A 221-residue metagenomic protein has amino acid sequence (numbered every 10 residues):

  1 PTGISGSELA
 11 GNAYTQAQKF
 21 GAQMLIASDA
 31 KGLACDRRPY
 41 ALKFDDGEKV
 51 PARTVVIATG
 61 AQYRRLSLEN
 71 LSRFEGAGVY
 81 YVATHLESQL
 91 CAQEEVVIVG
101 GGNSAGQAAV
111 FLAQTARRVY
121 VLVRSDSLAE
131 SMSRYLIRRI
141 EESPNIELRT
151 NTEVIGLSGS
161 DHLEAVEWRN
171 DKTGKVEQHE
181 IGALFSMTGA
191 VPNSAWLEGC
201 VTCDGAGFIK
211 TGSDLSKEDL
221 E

Functional and structural regions predicted by a protein language model:
P1, F74-E75, V97-I98, L136-E141 (+1 more regions): Short, hinge-like loop/turn segments at secondary-structure boundaries
P1-Y14, Q18, S88: Glycine-rich active-site loop/strand segments that organize a redox cofactor
G11-F44, K49-A52, A113-E218: A Rossmann-like FAD-binding core segment of flavoenzymes
M24-T84, V96-G101: Glycine/small-residue-rich loop that forms an oxyanion/phosphate-binding "nest" at active or ligand-binding sites
Q62, S104, S127: Conserved Rossmann-like nucleotide-cofactor binding loop
Q62, S67, S72-L90, T188-E221: FAD-site-proximal beta/loop scaffold in flavoenzymes
A92-T115: Rossmann-like NAD(P)H-binding beta-loop-alpha module
